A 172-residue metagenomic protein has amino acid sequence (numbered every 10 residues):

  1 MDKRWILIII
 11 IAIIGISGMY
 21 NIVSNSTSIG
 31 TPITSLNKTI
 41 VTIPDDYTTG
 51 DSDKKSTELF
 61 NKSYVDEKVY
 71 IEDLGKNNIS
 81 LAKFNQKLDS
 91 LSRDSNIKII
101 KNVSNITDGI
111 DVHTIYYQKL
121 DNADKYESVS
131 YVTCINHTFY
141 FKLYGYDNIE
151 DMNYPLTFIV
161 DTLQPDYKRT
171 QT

Functional and structural regions predicted by a protein language model:
M1-V65, D94, V103, I135-H137 (+1 more regions): N-terminal targeting sequences that direct proteins away from the cytosol to non-cytosolic compartments
I40, L81-D89, V129, N153-V160: Extracytoplasmic/secreted envelope proteins and their assembly/folding machinery, especially bacterial periplasmic
D46-T48, E72-N78, V132-N136: A short, sequence-level motif marking secondary-structure junctions
L59-Q86: A short acidic-to-branched-hydrophobic micro-motif
Y70, F139-F141: Surface-exposed aromatic
K76-N78, D121, Y146-I149: Solvent-exposed loop/turn segments at secondary-structure junctions within structured extracellular/periplasmic domains
D89-N136: Signature of long, low-cysteine stretches enriched in small and polar/charged residues
Y117, K142-L143: Recurrent small/Gly-Pro-centered beta-turn motifs in extracellular repeat architectures
